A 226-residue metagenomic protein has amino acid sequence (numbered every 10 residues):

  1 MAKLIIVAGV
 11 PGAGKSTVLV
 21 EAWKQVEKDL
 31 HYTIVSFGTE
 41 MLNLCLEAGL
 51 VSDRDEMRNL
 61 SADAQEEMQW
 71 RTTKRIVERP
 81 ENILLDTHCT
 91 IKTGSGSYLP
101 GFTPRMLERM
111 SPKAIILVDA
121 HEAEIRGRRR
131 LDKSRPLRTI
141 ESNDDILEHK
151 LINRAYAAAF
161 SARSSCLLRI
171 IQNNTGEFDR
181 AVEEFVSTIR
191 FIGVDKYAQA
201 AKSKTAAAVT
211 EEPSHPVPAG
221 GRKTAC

Functional and structural regions predicted by a protein language model:
A2-L4: Pre-Walker A (Motif I) flank of P-loop NTPase domains
V7: Hydrophobic anchor at the beta1->P-loop junction of P-loop NTPases
V10: P-loop (Walker A) phosphate-binding loop of NTP-binding proteins
K15: Conserved lysine of the Walker
V18: Hydrophobic positions on the alpha1 helix immediately C-terminal to the Walker A/P-loop
T33-P100: ATP-dependent small-molecule kinase phosphotransfer cores that center on conserved nucleotide phosphate-binding segments
T87-D132: ATP-dependent NMP and nucleoside kinases share a basic, alpha-helical "lid"
R154-C226: NTP-dependent small-molecule kinase module
